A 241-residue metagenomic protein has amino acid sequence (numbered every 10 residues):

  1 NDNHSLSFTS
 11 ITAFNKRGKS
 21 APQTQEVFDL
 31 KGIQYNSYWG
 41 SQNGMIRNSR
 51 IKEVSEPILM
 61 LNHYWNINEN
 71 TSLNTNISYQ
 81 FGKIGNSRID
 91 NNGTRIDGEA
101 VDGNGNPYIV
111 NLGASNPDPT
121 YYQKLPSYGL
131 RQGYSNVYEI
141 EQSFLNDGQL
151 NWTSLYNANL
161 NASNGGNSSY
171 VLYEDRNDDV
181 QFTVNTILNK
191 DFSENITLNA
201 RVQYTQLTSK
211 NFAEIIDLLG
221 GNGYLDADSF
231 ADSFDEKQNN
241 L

Functional and structural regions predicted by a protein language model:
N1-N3: Outer-membrane beta-barrel pore proteins
S5-N62, G85-Y173, Q238: Acidic/polar loop-and-plug regions of large Gram-negative outer-membrane beta-barrel proteins
N15, G82, L207: Phosphate/oxyanion-binding loops and surfaces in catalytic or ligand/nucleic-acid-binding neighborhoods
T24, N151, F192, G223 (+1 more regions): Short, solvent-exposed coil/turn linker segments
M45-R88, N167-N199, Q203, N211 (+1 more regions): Outer-membrane beta-barrel transmembrane strands
A100-S115, R176-N177, N199, T205 (+1 more regions): Small-side-chain secondary-structure face that scaffolds active or pore-lining regions
L225-L241: Short, intrinsically disordered, charge-balanced linker/junction segments flanking boundaries in proteins
